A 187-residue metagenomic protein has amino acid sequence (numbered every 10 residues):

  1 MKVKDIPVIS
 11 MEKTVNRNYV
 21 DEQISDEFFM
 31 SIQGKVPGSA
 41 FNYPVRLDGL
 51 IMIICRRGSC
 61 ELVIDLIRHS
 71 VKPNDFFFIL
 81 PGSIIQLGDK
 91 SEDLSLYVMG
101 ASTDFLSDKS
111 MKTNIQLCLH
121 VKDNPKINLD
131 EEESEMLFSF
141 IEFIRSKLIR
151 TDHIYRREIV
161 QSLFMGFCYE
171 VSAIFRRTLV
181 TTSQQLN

Functional and structural regions predicted by a protein language model:
M1-V63, I67-H69: Generic protein-terminus/edge-of-domain signal
V3-V8, T14-Q23, G88-R150, Y169-E170 (+1 more regions): A hydrophobic/aromatic-rich effector-binding and dimerization subdomain of bacterial HTH-type transcriptional regulators
I32, M52, F76-F78, V98-G100: Conserved hydrophobic/aromatic beta-strand scaffold that supports enzyme active sites
R57, P81-S83, A101-T103: Residues immediately flanking
E61-V63, I79, I85-S91: Short beta-strand His + acidic residue motifs that chelate non-heme Fe in jelly-roll/DSBH and cupin folds
L66-L80: Short acidic-glycine-tyrosine-enriched beta hairpin
L129, T151-I159, V171-N187: Short, Lys/Arg-enriched, Trp-marked, Pro/Gly-tolerant hinge/linker segments that flank
